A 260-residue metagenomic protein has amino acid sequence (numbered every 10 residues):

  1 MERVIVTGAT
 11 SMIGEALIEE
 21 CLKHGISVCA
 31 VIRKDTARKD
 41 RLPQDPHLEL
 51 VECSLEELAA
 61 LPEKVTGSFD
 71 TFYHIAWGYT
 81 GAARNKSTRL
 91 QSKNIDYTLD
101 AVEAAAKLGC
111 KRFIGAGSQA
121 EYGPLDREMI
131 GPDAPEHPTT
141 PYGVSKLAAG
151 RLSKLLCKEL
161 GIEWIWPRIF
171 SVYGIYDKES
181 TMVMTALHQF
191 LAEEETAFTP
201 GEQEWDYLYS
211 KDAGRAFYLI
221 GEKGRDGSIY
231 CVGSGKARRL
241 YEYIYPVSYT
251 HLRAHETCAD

Functional and structural regions predicted by a protein language model:
V4-E20: N-terminal Rossmann NAD(P)H-binding glycine-rich loop of SDR-like oxidoreductase domains
L55-K93: NAD(P)H-binding glycine-rich loop region in Rossmannoid oxidoreductase-like domains and their noncatalytic homologs
R84, W164-S171, A186-L208, A216 (+1 more regions): A conserved pocket-lining segment of Rossmann-fold NAD(P)-dependent short-chain dehydrogenase/reductase
R89-Y97, V144-S145: Glycine-rich NAD(P)-binding loop of the Rossmann-fold in SDR/ketoreductase-type enzymes
L99-P141: Conserved Rossmann-fold NAD(P)-dependent oxidoreductase catalytic core, especially the SDR/UDP-sugar
T139-I165: Active-site Tyr-X1-5-Lys
L147, V172-M184, E194, S210-K211 (+2 more regions): Glycine/proline-rich active-site loop of Rossmann-fold NAD(P)-dependent oxidoreductases
H251-A254, C258-D260: Single conserved hydrophobic/aromatic residue that forms the stacking wall/gate of nucleotide- or nucleobase-binding
